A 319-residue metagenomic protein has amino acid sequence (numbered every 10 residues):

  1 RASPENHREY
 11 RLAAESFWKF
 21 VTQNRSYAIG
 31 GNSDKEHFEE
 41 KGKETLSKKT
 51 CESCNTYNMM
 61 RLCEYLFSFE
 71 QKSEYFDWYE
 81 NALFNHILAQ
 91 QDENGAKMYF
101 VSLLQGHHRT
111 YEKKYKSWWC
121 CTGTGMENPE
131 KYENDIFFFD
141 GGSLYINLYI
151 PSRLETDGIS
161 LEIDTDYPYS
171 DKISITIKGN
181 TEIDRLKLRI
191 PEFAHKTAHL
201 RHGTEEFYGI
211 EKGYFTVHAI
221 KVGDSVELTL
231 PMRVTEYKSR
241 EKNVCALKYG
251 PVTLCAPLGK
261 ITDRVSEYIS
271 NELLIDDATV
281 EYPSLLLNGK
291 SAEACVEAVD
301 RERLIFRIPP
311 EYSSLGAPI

Functional and structural regions predicted by a protein language model:
R1-E5, R25-T56, Q91, E112-T122: Solvent-exposed loop and edge beta-strand segments that line ligand/cofactor-binding and catalytic clefts
R1-H7, S47, N58-Q71, D135 (+1 more regions): Well-ordered alpha-helical scaffold segments within catalytic/enzyme domains
N6-T22, Q71-L83: Extended, well-ordered alpha-helical scaffold segments
A14, F76-N85, Q90-T176, I210 (+2 more regions): C-terminal beta-rich recognition modules with glycine/proline-rich loops and embedded aromatic residues
F67-F76, P191-F193: Carbohydrate-binding surfaces of carbohydrate-active enzymes
E182-H202: Beta-strand-rich binding/interaction modules
H195-H218, V234-K242: Solvent-exposed beta-strand/loop surfaces of large extracellular or lumenal domains
